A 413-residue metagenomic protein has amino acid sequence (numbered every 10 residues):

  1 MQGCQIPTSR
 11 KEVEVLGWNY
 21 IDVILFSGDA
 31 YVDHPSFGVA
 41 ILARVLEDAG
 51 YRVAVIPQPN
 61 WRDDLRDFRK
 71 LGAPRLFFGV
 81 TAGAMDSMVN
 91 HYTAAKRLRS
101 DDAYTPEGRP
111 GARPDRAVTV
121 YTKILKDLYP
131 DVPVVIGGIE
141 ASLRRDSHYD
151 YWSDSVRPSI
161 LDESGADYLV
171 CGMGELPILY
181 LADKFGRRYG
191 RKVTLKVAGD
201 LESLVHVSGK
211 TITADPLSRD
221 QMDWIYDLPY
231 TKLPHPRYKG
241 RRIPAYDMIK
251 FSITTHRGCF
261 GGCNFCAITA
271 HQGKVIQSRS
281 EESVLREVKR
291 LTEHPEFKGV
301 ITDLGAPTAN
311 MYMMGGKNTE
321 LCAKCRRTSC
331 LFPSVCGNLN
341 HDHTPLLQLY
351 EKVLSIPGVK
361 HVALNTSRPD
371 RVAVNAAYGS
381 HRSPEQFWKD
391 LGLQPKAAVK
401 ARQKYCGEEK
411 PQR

Functional and structural regions predicted by a protein language model:
M1-Y20, A30, G209-S252: N-terminal [4Fe-4S]-dependent radical SAM core
I21-S27, H34-G72: Nucleic acid-processing catalytic cores of prokaryotic defense/repair systems
L25, I41, W61, K289-R413: Conserved SAM/AdoMet-binding glycine-rich loop
F26-Y31, K239-A267, V300: N-terminal pre-triad scaffold of radical SAM enzymes
G38, P57-G209: Glycine-rich beta-alpha loop elements in corrinoid/cobalamin-binding modules across cobalamin-dependent enzymes
D167, I225, C259, C263 (+1 more regions): Conserved, mostly hydrophobic/aromatic
C266-S283: Iron-sulfur (Fe-S) cluster-binding segments and ferredoxin-like electron-carrier domains, especially [2Fe-2S]
